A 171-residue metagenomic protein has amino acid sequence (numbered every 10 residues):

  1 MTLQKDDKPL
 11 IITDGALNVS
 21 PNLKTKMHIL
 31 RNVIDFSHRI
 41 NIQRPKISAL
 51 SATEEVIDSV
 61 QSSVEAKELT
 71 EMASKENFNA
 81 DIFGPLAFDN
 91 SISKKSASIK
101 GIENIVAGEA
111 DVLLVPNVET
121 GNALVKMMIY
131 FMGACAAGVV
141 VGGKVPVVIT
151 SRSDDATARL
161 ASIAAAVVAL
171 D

Functional and structural regions predicted by a protein language model:
M1-V106, D111-V115, T120-D171: Anion-binding alpha/beta catalytic cores of soluble intermediary-metabolism enzymes, centered on
